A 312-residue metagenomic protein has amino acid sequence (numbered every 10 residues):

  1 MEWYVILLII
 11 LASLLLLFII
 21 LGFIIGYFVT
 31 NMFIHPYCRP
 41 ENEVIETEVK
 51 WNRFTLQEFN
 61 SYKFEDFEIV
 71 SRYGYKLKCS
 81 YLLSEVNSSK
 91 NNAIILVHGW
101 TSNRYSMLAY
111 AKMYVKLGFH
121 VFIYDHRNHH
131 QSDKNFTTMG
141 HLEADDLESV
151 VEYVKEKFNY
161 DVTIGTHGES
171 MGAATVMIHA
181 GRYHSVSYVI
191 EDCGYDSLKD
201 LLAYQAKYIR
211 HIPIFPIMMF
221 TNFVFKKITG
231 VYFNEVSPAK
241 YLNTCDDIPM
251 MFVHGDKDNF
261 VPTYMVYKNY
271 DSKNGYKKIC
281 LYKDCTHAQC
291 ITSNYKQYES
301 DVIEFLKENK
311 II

Functional and structural regions predicted by a protein language model:
S13-V70, S80: An N-terminal hydrophobic leader/cap segment in hydrolases
G99-M113: The serine-hydrolase catalytic nucleophile loop
Y110, P238, P262-D271: Short alpha-helix in the alpha/beta-hydrolase fold that links the catalytic acid
A111-D133: Conserved alpha/beta-hydrolase
T137-F158: Alpha/beta-hydrolase active-site loop
I178-V231: Hydrolase active-site cap/lid region
C245-D246, M251-H254, D258: Short beta-strand/loop motif that positions the catalytic acidic residue of the alpha/beta-hydrolase fold
C285-K296: Catalytic histidine-centered segment of alpha/beta-hydrolase-like enzymes
